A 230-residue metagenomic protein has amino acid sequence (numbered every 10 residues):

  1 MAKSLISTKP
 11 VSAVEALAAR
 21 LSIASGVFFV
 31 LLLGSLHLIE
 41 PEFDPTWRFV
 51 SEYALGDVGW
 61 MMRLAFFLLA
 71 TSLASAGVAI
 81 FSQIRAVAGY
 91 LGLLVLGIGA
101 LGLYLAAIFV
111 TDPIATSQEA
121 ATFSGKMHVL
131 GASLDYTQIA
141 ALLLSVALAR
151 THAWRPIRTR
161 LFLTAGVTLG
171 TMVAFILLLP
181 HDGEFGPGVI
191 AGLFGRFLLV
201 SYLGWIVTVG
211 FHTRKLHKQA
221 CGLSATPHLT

Functional and structural regions predicted by a protein language model:
M1-S4: N-terminal acidic, proline/glycine-rich, low-complexity intrinsically disordered segments
I6-C221, L229: Hydrophobic, aromatic-enriched alpha-helical segments typical of multi-pass transmembrane helices
